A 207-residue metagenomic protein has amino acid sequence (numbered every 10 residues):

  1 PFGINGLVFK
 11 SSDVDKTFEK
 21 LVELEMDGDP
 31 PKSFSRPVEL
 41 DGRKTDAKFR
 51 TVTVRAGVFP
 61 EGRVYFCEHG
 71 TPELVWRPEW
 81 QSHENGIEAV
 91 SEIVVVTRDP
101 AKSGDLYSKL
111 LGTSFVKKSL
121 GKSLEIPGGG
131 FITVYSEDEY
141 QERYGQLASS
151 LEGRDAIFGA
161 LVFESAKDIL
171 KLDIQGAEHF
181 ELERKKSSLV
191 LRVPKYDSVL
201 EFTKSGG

Functional and structural regions predicted by a protein language model:
P1-S33, L40-S119, E125-G207: Glyoxalase I/VOC metalloenzyme domain signal
